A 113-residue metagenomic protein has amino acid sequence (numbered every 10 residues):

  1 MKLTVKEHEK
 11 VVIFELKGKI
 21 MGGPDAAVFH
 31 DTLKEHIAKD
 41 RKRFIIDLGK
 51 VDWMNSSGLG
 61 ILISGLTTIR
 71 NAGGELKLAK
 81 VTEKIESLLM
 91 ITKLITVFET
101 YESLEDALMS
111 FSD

Functional and structural regions predicted by a protein language model:
M1-E15: Short beta-strand/loop segment at the start of cytosolic alpha/beta domains
K6-E7, G22, M54, D106: General structural signal for secondary-structure boundaries
I20-F98: Amphipathic alpha-helical interaction surfaces in cytosolic regulatory modules
E83, E105-D106: Acidic phosphotransfer microenvironment of two-component signaling modules
E99-S103: Short acidic-hydrophobic, aromatic-tinged amphipathic segments that line or gate anion-handling sites
D106-S112: Short, charged, intrinsically disordered terminal tails
